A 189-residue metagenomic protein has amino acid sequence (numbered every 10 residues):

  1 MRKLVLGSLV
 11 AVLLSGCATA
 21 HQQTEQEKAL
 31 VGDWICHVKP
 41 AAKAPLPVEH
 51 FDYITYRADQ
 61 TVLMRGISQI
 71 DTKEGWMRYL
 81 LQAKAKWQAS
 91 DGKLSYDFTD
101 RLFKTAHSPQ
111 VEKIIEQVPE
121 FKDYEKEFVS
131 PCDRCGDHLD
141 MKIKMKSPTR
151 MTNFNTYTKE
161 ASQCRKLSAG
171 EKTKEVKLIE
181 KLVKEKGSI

Functional and structural regions predicted by a protein language model:
M1-L4: Positively charged n-region of N-terminal signal peptides that target proteins for export
G7-S15: Bacterial N-terminal signal peptides
C17-S90, S95-I189: Lipid interaction determinants
